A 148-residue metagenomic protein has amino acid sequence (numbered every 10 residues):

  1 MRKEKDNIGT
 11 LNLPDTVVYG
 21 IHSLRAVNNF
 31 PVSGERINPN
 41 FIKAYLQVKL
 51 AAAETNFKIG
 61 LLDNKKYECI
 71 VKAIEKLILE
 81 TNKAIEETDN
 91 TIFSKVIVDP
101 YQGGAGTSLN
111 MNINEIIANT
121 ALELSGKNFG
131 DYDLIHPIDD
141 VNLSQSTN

Functional and structural regions predicted by a protein language model:
M1-N148: Conserved, well-structured ligand/cofactor-binding cores
